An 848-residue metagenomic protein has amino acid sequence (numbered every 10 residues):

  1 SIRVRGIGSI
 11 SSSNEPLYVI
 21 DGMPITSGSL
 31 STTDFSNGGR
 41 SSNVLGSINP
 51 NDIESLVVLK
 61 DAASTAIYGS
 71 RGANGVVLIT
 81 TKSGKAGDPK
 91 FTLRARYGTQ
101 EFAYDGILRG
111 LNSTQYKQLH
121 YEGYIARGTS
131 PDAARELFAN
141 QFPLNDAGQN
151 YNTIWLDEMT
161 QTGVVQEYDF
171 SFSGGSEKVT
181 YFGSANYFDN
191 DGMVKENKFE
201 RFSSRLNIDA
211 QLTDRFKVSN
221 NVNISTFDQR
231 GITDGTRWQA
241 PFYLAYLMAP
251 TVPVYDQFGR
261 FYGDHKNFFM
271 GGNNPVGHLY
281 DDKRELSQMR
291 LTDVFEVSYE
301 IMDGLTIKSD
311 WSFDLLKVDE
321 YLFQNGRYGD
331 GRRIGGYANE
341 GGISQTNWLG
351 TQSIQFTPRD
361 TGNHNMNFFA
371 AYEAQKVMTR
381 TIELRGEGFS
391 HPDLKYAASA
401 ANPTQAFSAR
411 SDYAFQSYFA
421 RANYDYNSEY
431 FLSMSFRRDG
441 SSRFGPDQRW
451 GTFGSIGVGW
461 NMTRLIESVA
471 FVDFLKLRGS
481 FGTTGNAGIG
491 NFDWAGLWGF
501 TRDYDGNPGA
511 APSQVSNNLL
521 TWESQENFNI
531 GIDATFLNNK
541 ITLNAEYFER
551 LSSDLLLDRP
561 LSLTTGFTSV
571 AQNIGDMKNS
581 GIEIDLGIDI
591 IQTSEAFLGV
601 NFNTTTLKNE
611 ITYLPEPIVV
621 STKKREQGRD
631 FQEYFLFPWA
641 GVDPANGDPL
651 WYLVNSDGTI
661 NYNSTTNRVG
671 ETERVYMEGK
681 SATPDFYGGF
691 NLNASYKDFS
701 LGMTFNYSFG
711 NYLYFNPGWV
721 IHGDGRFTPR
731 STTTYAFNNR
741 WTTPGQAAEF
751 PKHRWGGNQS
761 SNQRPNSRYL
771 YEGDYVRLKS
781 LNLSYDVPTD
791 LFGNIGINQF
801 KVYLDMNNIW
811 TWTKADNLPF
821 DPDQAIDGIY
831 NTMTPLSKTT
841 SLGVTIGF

Functional and structural regions predicted by a protein language model:
S1-S27, S55, T65-K85, G725: Extracytoplasmic beta-strand/coil segments of soluble accessory domains associated with Gram-negative outer-membrane
S9-S11, I25-S27, A62-I67, G84-G87 (+11 more regions): Short beta-strands and strand-coil junctions in structured, solvent-facing domains, enriched
I10-P16, T26-V44, G75, S83-K195 (+8 more regions): Residues embedded in well-ordered regular secondary structure
E15, Q166, R201, N207-F216 (+6 more regions): Extracellular/periplasmic, surface-exposed regions of secreted and cell-surface proteins
P50-L59: Phosphoinositide-dependent membrane-docking surfaces
T92-D146, Q572, D589-A682, H722 (+2 more regions): Conserved small-residue
L144, S441, S708-K801, M806: Extracytoplasmic gating/loop element in the C-terminal half of outer-membrane beta-barrel translocons and assembly
S681-F715: Glycine-rich, aromatic-lined ligand/substrate-binding cores of catalytic and carbohydrate-binding domains
